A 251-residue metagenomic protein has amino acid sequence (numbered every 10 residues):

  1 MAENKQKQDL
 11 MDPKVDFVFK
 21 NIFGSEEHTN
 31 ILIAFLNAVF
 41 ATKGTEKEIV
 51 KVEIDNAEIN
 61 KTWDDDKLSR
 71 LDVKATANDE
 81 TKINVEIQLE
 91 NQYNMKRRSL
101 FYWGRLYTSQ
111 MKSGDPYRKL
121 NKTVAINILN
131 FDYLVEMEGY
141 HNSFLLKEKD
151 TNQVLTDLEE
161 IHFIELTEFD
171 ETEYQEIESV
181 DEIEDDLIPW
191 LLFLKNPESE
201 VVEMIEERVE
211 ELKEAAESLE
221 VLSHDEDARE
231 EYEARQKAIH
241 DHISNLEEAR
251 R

Functional and structural regions predicted by a protein language model:
M1-R251: Elongated, amphipathic alpha-helical interaction scaffolds
